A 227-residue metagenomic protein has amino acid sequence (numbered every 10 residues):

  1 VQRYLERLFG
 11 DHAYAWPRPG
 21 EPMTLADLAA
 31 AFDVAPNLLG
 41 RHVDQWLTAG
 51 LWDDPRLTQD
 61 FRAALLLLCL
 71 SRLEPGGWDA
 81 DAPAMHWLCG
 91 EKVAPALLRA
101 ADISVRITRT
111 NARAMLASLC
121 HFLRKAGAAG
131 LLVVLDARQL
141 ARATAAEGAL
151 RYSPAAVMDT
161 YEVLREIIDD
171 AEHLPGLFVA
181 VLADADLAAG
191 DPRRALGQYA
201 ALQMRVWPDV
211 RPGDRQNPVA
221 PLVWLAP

Functional and structural regions predicted by a protein language model:
V1-A126: P-loop NTPase nucleotide-binding core
S71-P227: The catalytic "switch" region of P-loop NTPases
